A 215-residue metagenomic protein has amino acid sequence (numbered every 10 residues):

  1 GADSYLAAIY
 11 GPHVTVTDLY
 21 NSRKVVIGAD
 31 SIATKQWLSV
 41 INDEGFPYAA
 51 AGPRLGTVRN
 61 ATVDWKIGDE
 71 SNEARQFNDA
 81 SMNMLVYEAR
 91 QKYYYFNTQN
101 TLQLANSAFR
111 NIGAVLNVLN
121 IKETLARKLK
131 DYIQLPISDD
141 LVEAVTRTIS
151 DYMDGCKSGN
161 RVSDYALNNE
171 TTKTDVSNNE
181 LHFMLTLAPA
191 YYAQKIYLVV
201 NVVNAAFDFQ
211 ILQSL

Functional and structural regions predicted by a protein language model:
G1-P136, V145, Y152, K157-E170: A glycine- and small-residue-enriched flexible loop/hinge signal that marks low-structured segments
D139-L141: Surface-exposed ligand/attachment interfaces on beta-rich extracellular proteins
R147, V162-L215: Compositionally biased, low-complexity/repeat regions
